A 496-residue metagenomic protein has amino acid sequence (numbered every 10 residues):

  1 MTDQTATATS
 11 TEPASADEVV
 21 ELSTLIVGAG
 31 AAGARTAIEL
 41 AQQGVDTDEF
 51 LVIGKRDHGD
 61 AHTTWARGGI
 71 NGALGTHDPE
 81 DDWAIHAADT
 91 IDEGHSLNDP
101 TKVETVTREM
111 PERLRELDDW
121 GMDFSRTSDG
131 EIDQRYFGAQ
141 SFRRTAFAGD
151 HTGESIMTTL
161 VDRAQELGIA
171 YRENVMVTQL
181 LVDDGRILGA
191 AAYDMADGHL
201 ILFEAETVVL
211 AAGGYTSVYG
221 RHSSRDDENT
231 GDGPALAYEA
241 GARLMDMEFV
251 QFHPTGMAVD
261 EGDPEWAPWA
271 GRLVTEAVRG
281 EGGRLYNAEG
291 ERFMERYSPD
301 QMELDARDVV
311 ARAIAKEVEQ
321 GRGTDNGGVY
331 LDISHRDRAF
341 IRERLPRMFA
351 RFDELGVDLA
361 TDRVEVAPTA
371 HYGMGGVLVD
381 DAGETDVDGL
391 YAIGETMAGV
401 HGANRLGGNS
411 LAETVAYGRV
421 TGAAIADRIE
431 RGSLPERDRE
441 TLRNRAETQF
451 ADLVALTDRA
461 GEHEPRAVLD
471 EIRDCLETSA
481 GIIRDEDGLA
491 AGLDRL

Functional and structural regions predicted by a protein language model:
D3-L22, T36-E39, Q43, E49-V52 (+11 more regions): Glycine- and aromatic-enriched mobile tails/lids
L25-V27, F203-A212: Short hydrophobic core segments
G28-G30, K55: Glycine-rich Rossmann-fold phosphate-binding loop(s) that bind the pyrophosphate of adenine dinucleotide cofactors
G33: N-terminal Rossmann-fold NAD(P) dinucleotide-binding loop
R56-I91, H95, Q251-T255, P264-W269: Conserved N-terminal glycine-rich FAD pyrophosphate-binding loop of Rossmann-like flavoproteins
H58, L236, A242-D358, V415 (+3 more regions): An anion/pyrophosphate-binding glycine-rich loop and adjacent beta-alpha core in soluble alpha-beta enzymes
D119-H199, A211, H253-D263: Conserved redox-cofactor binding core of oxidoreductases
T178-I187, A191-Y193, R344-M397: A glycine-rich dinucleotide-binding beta-alpha-beta segment and adjacent secondary-structure elements that constitute
